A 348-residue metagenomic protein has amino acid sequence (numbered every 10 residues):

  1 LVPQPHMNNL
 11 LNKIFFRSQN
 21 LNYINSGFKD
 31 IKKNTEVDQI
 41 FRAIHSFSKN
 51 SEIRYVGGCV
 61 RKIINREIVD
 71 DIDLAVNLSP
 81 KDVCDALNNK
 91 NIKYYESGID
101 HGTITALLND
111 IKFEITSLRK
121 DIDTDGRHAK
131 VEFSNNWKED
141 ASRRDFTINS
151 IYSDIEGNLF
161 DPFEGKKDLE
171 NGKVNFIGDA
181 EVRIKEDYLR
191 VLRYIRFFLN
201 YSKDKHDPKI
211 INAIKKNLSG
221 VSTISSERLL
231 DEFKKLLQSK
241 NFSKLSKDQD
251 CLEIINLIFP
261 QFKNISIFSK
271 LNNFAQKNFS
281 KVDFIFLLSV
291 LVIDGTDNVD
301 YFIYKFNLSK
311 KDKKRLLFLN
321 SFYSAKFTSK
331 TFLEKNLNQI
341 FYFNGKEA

Functional and structural regions predicted by a protein language model:
Q4-A348: Catalytic cores of the polymerase beta-like nucleotidyltransferase superfamily and closely associated nucleotide
